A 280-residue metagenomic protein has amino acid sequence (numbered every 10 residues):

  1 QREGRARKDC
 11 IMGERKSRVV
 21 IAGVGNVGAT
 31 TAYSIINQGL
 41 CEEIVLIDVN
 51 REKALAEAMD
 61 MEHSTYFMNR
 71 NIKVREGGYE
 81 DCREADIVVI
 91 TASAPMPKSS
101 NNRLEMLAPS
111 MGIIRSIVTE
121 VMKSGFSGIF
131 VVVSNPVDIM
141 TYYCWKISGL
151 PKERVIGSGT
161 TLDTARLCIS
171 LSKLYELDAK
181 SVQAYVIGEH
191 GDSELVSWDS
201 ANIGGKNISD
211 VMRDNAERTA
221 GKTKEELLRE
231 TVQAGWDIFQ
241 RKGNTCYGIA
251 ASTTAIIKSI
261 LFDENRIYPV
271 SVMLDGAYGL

Functional and structural regions predicted by a protein language model:
V24-G25: Glycine-rich Rossmann-fold phosphate-binding loop(s) that bind the pyrophosphate of adenine dinucleotide cofactors
G28-A29: N-terminal Rossmann-fold NAD(P) dinucleotide-binding loop
I35: Aromatic pocket-lining residues of Rossmann-like dinucleotide-binding sites
I47-A85: Conserved N-terminal Rossmann-fold NAD(P) cofactor-binding segment
R70-D81, D86-L107: NAD(P)H-binding glycine-rich loop region in Rossmannoid oxidoreductase-like domains and their noncatalytic homologs
N102-C168: Rossmann-like NAD(P)(H) cofactor-binding subdomain of soluble oxidoreductases
S148-R154, D163-L280: C-terminal substrate-binding/catalytic lobe of Rossmann-fold NAD(P)-dependent dehydrogenases
